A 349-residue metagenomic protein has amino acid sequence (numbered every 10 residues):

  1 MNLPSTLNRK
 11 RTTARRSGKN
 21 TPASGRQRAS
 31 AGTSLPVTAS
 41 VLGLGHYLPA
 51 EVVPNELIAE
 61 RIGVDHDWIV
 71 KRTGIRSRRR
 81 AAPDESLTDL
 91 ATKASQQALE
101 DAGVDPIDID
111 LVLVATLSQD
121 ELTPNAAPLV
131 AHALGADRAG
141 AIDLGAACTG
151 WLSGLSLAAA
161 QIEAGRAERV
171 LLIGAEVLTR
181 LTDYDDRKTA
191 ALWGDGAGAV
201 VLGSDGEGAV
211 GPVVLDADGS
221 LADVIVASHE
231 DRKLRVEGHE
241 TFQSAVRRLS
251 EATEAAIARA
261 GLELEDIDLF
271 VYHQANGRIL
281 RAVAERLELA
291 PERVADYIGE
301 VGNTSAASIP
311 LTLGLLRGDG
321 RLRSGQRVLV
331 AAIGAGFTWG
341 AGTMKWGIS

Functional and structural regions predicted by a protein language model:
N2, G18-D84, D186-R247, E251-E254 (+2 more regions): Condensing-enzyme catalytic core mediating Claisen C-C bond formation in acyl metabolism
N2, T6-N8, T88, T92-S95 (+5 more regions): Claisen-condensing/thiolase-fold acyl-transfer catalytic domains that form or cleave C-C bonds in fatty acid
V41-G43, I69, A98, V112 (+6 more regions): Conserved small-residue
L42-G45, A115, G145, V170-E176 (+3 more regions): Short beta-strand segments
I62-K71, E121-G135, L171-L178, D223-A227 (+1 more regions): Acidic-glycine-rich active-site phosphate/pyrophosphate-binding loop
A94-D110, E251-D268, L316-R321: Phosphate/pyrophosphate-binding loops at sites that engage ATP/ADP/AMP, CoA/4′-phosphopantetheine, polyphosphate
D101, D105-D137: Anion-binding (especially nucleotide phosphate/pyrophosphate-binding) glycine-rich loop and adjoining beta-alpha core
E163-G196: Flexible, glycine-rich active-site loops centered on histidine and acidic residues that chelate a metal or position
